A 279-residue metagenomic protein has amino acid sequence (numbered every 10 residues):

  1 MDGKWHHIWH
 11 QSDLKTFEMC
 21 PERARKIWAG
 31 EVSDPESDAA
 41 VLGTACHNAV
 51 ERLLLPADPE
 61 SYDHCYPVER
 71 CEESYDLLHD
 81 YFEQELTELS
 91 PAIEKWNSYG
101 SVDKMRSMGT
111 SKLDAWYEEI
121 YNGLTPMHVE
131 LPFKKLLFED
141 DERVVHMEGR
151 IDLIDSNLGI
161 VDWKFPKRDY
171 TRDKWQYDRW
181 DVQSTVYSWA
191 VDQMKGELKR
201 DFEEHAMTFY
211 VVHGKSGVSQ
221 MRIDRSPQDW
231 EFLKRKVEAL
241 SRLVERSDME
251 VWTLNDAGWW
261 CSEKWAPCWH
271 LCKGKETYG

Functional and structural regions predicted by a protein language model:
M1-G279: RecB-family 4Fe-4S metal-dependent nuclease core
